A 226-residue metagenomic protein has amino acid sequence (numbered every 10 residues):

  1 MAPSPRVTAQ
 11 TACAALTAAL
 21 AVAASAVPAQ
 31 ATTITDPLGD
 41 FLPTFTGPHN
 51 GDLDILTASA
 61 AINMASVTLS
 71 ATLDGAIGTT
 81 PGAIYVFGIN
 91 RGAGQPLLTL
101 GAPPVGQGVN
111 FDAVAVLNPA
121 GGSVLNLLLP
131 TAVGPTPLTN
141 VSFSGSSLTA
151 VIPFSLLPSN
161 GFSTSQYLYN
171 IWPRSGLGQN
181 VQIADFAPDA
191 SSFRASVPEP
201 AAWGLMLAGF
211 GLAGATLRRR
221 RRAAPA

Functional and structural regions predicted by a protein language model:
A2-A15: Bacterial N-terminal signal peptides that target proteins for export
P3, A93-Q107, L156-S196: Acidic/polar low-complexity flexible segments
C13-A23: Bacterial N-terminal signal peptides
S25-A31: Sec/Tat signal peptide C-region and signal peptidase I cleavage site
T32-D36, L42-L117, G178: Surface-exposed, glycine/proline- and aromatic-rich loop segments on solvent-exposed faces across compartments
A113-L156: Structured beta-strand segments within beta-sheet-rich domains
E199-L217: A short, hydrophobic C-terminal helix/tail in secreted or cell-surface proteins
A215-A226: C-terminal membrane-anchoring or membrane-association module
